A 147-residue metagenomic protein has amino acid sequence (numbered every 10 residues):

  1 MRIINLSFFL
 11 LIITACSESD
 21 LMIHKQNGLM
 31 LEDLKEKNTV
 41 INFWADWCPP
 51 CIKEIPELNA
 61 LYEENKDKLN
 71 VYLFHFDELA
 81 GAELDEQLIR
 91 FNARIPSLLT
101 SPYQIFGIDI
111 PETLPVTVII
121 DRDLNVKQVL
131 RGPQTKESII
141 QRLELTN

Functional and structural regions predicted by a protein language model:
R2-F9: Sec-dependent signal peptide recognition, specifically the positively charged N-region followed immediately by
T14-A15: C-terminal motif of bacterial Sec signal peptides marking the signal peptidase cleavage site
D20-T39: A short beta-strand-turn-helix
K37-T39, F43-W47, T113: Short pre-active-site segment immediately N-terminal to redox-active cysteine/selenocysteine motifs in thiol-based
F43-A60: Conserved redox-active cysteine motifs that mediate thiol-disulfide chemistry, especially di-cysteine Cys-X(1-2)-Cys
I55-F91, P102-F106: Structural microenvironment flanking redox-active thiols in thiol-disulfide oxidoreductases
L88-R122: Short, internal strand/loop/helix patches that form the active-site neighborhood or redox-interaction surface
V116-N147: Thiol-/selenol-based redox modules, centered on thioredoxin-like and closely related oxidoreductase domains
